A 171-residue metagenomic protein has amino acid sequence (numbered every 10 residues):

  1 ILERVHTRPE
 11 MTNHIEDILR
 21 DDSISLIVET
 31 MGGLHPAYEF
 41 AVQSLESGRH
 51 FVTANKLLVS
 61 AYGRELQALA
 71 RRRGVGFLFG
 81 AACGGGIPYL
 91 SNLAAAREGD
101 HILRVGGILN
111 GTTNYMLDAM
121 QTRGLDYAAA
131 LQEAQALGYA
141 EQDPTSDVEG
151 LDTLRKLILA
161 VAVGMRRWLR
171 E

Functional and structural regions predicted by a protein language model:
I1-E46: N-terminal glycine-/serine-/threonine-rich beta1-alpha1-beta2 phosphate-ribose binding loop of Rossmann-like
E3-V5, L19-D21, A37, A70 (+3 more regions): Solvent-exposed alpha-helices and their adjacent loops that cap or buttress functional pockets in soluble metabolic
M11-T12, R20, L26-E29, F51-A54 (+2 more regions): General beta-strand structural signal in soluble alpha/beta enzymes
E16-R20, Q43-E46, A68, R72 (+1 more regions): Replace "anionic and nucleotidyl ligands
V28-T30, A54-N55, D118-A119, S146: A generic structural signal for short
M31-S47, A54-A95: Rossmann-fold NAD(P)-binding glycine/threonine-rich loop
G63-R64, G76-E171: Core active-site phosphate/anionic-ligand binding loop and the adjoining beta-turn-alpha structural block in enzyme
